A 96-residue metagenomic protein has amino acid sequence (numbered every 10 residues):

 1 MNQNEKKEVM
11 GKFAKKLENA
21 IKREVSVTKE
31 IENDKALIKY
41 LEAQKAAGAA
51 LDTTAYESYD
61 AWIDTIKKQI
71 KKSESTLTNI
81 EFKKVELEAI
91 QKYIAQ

Functional and structural regions predicted by a protein language model:
N2-K35: Short, charge/polar-rich alpha-helical segments
E5, Y40-A47, I66, A89-Q96: A generic structural signal for ordered secondary structure
V9, A36-Y40, A50, T76 (+1 more regions): Acidic/proline-rich low-complexity IDRs
E24, W62-I94: Amphipathic alpha-helical coiled-coil segments
S26-I63: Extended alpha-helical coiled-coil "stalk/arm" regions that act as elongated linkers or oligomerization scaffolds
